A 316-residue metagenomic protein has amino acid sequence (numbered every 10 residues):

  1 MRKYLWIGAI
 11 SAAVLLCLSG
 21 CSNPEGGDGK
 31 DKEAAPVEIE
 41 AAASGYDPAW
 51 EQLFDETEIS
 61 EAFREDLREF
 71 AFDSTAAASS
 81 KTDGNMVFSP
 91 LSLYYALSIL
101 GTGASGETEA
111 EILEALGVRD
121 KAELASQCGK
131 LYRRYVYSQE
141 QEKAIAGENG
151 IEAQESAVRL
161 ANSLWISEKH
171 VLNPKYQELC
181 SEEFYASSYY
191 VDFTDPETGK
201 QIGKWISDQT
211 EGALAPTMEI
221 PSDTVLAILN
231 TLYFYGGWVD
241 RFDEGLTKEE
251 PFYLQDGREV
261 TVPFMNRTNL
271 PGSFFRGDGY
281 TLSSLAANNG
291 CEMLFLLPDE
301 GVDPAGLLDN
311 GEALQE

Functional and structural regions predicted by a protein language model:
M1-R2: N-terminal secretory signal peptides that target proteins for export/translocation
W6-A12, G20-F193: Detector for small/aliphatic-rich hydrophobic stretches
S80-G84, D278-G279, E312-Q315: Short amphipathic beta-strand starts and helix->beta connectors
D83, K121-E292, D299: Non-catalytic, conformational "gating/processing" segments within enzyme and secreted inhibitor domains
V239, D299-E316: Mature, solvent-exposed C-terminal subdomains and processed small-chain segments of exported/organellar
